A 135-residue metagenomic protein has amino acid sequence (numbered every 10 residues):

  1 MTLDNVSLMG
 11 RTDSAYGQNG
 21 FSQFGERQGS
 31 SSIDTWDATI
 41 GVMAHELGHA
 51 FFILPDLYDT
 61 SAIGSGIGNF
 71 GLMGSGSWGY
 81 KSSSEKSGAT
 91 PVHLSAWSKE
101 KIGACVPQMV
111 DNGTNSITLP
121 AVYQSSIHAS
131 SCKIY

Functional and structural regions predicted by a protein language model:
M1-Y135: Extracellular hydrolytic enzyme modules, especially secreted metalloproteases of the metzincin/thermolysin-like class
